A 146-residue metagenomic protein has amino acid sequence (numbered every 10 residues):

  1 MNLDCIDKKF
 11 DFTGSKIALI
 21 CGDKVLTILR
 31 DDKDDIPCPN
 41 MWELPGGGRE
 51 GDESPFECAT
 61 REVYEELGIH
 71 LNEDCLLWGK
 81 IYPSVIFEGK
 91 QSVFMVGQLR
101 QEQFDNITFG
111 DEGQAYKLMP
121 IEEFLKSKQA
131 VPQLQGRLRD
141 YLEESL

Functional and structural regions predicted by a protein language model:
M1-K16: Acidic, metal-coordinating catalytic segment for phosphate/diphosphate chemistry, firing primarily on the Nudix
K9, I17-A18, K33-D34, S84-F87 (+1 more regions): Short secondary-structure boundary/capping segments
F12-K16, G89-F94, G113: Short hydrophobic/aromatic beta-strand or adjacent loop that forms the aromatic wall/cage of a ligand/substrate-binding
C21-D23, K80-D105, K117-E123, R137-S145: Active-site-adjacent beta-strand/loop module that shapes the phosphate/pyrophosphate-binding cleft
K24-E65: Conserved Nudix-box catalytic region and its N-terminal flanking loop in Nudix hydrolases and closely related
R49, F124-L125: A generic structural signal for short hydrophobic patches within well-formed alpha-helices
H70-K80: A short coil-to-beta-strand element that immediately follows conserved catalytic motifs
F104-G110, S127-V131: Short, charged, solvent-exposed linker or helix-capping segments at domain edges/interfaces that act as flexible hinges
